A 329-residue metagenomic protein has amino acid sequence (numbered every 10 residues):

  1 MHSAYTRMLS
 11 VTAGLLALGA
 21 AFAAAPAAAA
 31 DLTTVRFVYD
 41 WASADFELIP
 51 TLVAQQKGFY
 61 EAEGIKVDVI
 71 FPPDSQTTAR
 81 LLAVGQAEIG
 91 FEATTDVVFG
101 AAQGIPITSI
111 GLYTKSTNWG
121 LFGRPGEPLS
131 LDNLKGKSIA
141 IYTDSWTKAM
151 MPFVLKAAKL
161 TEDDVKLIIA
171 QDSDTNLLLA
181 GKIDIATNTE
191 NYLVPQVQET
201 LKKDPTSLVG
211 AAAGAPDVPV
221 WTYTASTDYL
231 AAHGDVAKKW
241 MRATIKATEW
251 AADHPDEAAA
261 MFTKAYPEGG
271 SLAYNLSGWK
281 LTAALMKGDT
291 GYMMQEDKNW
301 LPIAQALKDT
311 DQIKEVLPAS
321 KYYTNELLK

Functional and structural regions predicted by a protein language model:
M1-G14: Bacterial N-terminal signal peptides that target proteins for export
F22-A29: Sec/Tat signal peptide C-region and signal peptidase I cleavage site
A30-N191, D217: Short, glycine-/small- and polar/acidic-enriched structural segments that line small-molecule recognition paths
A62, D132, G210-P216, A283-D297: Short, solvent-exposed loop/beta-turn-alpha elements that line the ligand-binding surface or hinge of extracytoplasmic
T95, S173-P267: Pocket-lining segment of extracytoplasmic ligand-binding domains
E162-V165, E268-W279, K314-K321: Short, surface-exposed acidic
A232-T310: Secondary-structure end/capping motifs
W300-K329: Conserved C-terminal helix/tail region of periplasmic/extracytoplasmic solute-binding proteins
